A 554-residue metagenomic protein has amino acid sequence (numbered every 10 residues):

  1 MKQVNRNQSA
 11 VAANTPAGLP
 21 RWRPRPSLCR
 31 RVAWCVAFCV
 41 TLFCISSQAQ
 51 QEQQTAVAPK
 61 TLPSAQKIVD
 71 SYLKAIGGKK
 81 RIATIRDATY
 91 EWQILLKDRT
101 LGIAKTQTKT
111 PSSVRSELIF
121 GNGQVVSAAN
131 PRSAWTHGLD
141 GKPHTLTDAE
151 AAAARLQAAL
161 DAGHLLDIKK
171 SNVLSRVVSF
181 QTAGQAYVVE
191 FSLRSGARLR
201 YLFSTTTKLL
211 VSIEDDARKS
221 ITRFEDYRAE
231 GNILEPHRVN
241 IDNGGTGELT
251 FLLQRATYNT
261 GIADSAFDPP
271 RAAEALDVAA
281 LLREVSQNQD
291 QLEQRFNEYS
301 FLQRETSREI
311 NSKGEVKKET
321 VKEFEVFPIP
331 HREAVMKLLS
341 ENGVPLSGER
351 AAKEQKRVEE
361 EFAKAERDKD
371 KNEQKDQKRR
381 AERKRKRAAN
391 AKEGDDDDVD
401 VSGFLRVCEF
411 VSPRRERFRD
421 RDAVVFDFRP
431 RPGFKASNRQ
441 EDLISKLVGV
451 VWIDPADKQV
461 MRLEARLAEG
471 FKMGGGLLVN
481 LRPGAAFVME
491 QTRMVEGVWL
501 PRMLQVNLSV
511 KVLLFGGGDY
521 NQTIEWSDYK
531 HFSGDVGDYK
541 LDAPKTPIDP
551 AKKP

Functional and structural regions predicted by a protein language model:
M1-C29: N-terminal secretory signal peptides that target proteins for export/translocation
A33-C44: Bacterial N-terminal signal peptides
L42-Q54: Signal peptide processing junction and immediate N-terminal pro/mature segment of secreted/exported proteins
Q51-G184, S195, G261-I262, P270-L447 (+4 more regions): Structured extracytoplasmic
S116, I213, H237-D242, L463 (+1 more regions): Beta-strand-dense domains in secreted/periplasmic systems and polymorphic toxin scaffolds
S127-N130, S179-T182, Y201-T206, I221-N232 (+3 more regions): Aromatic-rich beta-strand edge motifs centered on tyrosine
P143, K219-P269: Extended, hydrophobic interaction surfaces within ordered domains
S179-D215: A mid-sequence, solvent-exposed acidic-amphipathic segment
